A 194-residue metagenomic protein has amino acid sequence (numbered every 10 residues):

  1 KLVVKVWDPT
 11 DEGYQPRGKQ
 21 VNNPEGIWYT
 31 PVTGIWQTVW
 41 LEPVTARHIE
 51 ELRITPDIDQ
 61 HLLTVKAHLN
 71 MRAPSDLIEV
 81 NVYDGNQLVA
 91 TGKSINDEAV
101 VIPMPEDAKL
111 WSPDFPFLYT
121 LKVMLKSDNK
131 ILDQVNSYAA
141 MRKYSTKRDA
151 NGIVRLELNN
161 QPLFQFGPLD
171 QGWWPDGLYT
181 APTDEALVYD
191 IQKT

Functional and structural regions predicted by a protein language model:
K1-T194: Secreted/periplasmic carbohydrate-active enzymes, especially glycoside hydrolases
